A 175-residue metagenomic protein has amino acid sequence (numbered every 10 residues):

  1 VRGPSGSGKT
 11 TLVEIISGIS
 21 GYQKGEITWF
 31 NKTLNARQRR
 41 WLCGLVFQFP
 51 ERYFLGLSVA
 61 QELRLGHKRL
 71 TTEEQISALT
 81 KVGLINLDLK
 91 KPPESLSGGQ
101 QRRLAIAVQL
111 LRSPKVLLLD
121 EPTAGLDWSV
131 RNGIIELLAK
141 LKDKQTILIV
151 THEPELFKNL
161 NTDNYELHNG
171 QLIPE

Functional and structural regions predicted by a protein language model:
S17: Helix-to-loop junction immediately C-terminal to a conserved catalytic motif
G21-R39: Conserved ABC transporter NBD signature motif
T72-D88: Conserved ABC ATPase "signature" region
P92-L96, Q100: Conserved ABC ATPase signature
Q109-L110: ABC ATPase C-loop
L117-D120: Catalytic Walker B motif of ABC-type/P-loop ATPase nucleotide-binding domains
D127: ABC-family nucleotide-binding domains
Q145-T151: Conserved H-loop
